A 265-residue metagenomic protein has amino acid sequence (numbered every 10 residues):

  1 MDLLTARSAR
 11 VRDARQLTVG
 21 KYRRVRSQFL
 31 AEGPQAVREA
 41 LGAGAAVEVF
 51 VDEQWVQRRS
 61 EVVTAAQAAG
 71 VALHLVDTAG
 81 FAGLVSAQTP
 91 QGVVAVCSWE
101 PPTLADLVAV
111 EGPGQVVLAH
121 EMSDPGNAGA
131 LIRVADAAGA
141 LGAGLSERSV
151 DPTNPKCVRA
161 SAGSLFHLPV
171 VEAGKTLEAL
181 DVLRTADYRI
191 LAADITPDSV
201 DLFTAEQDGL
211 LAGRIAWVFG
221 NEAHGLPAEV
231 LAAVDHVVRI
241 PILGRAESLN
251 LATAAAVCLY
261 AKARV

Functional and structural regions predicted by a protein language model:
M1-Q88: N-terminal positively charged helical leader segments and presequences
L3, F29, H120-E121, G144-E147 (+4 more regions): Glycine- and other small-residue-rich loops at beta-strand/loop junctions that grip anionic moieties
P34, Q54-W55, G80, E100-P101 (+3 more regions): Short glycine-rich anion-binding loops that position phosphate/pyrophosphate groups of nucleotides and phosphorylated
Q35, C97, P102-D198: RNA substrate-binding interface of SAM-dependent RNA methyltransferases
A72-D77, V171, L191, V238: General small-molecule cofactor/ligand-binding pocket signal
A95, V134-A138, S149-L165, A228-V265: Structured adenosyl-cofactor binding patch, chiefly the S-adenosyl-L-methionine
L191-R245: Active-site/ligand-binding-proximal alpha/beta "capping" segment
